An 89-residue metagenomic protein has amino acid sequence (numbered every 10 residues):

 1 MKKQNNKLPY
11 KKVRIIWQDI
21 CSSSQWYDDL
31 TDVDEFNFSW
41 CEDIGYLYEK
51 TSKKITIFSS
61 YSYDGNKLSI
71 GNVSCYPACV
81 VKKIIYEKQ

Functional and structural regions predicted by a protein language model:
K2-Q89: Conserved RNA-binding domains used in RNP assembly and mRNA/RNA metabolism
